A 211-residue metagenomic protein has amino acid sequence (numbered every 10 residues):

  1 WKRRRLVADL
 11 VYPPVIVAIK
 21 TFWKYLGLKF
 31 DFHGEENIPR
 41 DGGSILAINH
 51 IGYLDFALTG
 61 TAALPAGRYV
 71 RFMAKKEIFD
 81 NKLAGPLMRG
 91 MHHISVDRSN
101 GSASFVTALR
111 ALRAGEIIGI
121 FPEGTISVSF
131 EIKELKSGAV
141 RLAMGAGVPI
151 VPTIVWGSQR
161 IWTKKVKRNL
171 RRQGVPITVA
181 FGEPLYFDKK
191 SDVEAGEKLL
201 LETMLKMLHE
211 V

Functional and structural regions predicted by a protein language model:
R3-V11, S104-V211: Non-catalytic C-terminal accessory region of glycerolipid acyltransferases and related lyso-lipid remodeling enzymes
V11-P13, A18-H50: Helix-to-loop junction immediately C-terminal to a conserved catalytic motif
I19-K20, R89-S95, P122-I126: Short, basic, glycine/proline-bearing loop/turn elements
T21-G27, S95-S99, S129: Short, flexible loop segments at the rims of nucleotide/cofactor-binding pockets, characterized by
W23, A63-P65, M88, A111 (+1 more regions): A generic structural signal for well-ordered alpha-helical segments
K29-D31, S99-F105: Glycine-rich, highly charged phosphate/nucleotide-binding loops
G34, N49, A74-K75, H92 (+2 more regions): A secondary-structure boundary/capping signal
P39-N100: Catalytic core of membrane glycerolipid acyltransferases/transacylases, capturing the structured, soluble-facing
